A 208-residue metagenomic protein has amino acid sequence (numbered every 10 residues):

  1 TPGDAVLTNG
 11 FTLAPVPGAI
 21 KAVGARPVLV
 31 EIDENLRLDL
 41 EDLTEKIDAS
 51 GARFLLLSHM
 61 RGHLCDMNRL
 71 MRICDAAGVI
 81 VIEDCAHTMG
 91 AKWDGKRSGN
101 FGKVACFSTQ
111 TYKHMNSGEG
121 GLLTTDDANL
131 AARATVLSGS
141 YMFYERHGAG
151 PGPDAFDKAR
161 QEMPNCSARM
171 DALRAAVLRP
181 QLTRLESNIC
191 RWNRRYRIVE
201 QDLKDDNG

Functional and structural regions predicted by a protein language model:
T1-S50: Conserved PLP-anchoring active-site segment centered on the Schiff-base-forming lysine
D4, A25, A77-V79, K96 (+1 more regions): A structural micro-motif
T8-G10, H59, T125, S138: Short beta-strand/turn micro-motifs composed of small residues that flank or help shape donor/cofactor-binding pockets
F11, D48, D75, G139 (+1 more regions): Solvent-exposed alpha-helix faces
N35-S117, L122-T124, A128-A132: Active-site phosphate-binding strand-loop segment of PLP-dependent enzymes
T88-D94, F101-G208: Active-site region of PLP-dependent enzymes
